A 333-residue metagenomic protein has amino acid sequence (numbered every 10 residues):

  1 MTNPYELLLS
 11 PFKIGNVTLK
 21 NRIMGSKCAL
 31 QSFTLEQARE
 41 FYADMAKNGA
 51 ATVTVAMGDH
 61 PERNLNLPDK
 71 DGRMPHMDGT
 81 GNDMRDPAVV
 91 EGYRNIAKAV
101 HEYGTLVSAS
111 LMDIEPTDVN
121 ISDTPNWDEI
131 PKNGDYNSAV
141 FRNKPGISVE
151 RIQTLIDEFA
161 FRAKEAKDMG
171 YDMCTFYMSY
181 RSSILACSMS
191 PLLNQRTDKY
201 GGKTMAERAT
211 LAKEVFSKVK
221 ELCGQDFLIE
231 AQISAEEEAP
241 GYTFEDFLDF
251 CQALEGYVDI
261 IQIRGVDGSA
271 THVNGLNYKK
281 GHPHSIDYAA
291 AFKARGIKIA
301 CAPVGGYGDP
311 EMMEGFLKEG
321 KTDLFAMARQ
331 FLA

Functional and structural regions predicted by a protein language model:
M1-A333: Flavin-dependent oxidoreductase catalytic cores
